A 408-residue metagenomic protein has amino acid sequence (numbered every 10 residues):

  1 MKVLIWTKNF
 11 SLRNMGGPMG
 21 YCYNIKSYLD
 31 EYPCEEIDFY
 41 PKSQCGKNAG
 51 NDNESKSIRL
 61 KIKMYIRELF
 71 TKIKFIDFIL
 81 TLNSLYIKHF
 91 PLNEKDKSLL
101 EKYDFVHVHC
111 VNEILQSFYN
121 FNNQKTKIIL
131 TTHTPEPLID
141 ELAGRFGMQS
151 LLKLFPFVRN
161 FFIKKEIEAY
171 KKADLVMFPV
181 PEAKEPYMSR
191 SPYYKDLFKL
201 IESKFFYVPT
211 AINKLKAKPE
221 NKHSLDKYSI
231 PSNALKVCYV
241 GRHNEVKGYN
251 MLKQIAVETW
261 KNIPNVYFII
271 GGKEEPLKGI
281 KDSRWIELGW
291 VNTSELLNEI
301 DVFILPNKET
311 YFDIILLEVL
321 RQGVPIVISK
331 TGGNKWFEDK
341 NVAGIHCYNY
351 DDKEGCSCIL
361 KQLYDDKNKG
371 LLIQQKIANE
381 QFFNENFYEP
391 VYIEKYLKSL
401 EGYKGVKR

Functional and structural regions predicted by a protein language model:
I66-L69, K74-F78, L130-F161: Acceptor-binding helix/loop patch of EC 2.4 sugar-transfer enzymes, predominantly nucleotide-sugar-dependent
K95-K97, E136, L152-V176: Membrane-proximal helix-turn-helix segments that form the acceptor-binding/catalytic region of lipid-linked
P192-K195, A217-I230, K369: A short helix/loop element that forms part of the nucleotide-sugar donor recognition site in Leloir-type
G272-S294, V302: Nucleotide-activated donor-binding/catalytic signature segment of Leloir-type glycosyltransferases, i.e., the conserved
W290, K340, G344-E354, Q362-N368: Conserved acidic donor-binding segment of nucleotide-sugar-dependent glycosyltransferases
K308: Aromatic "clamp/platform" in nucleotide-sugar-dependent glycosyltransferases that forms part of the donor/acceptor
P325-S329: Short hydrophobic beta-strand element within catalytic cores of glycosyltransferases and related nucleotide-activated
K369-E401: A charged, aromatic-enriched C-terminal amphipathic alpha-helix characteristic of glycosyltransferases across folds
